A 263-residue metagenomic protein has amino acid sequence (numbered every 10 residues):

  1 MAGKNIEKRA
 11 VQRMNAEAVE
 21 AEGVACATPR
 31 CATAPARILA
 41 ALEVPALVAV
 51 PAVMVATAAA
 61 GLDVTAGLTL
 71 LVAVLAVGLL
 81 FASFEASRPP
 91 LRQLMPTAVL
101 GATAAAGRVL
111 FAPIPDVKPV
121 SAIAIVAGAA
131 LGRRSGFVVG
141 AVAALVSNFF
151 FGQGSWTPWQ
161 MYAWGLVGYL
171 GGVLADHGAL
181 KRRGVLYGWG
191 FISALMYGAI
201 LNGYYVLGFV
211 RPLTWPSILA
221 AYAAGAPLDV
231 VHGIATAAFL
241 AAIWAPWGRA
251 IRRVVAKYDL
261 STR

Functional and structural regions predicted by a protein language model:
M1-T28, L260-R263: Short, intrinsically disordered terminal tails adjacent to the first/last structured region
N15, E22-I125: Hydrophobic transmembrane alpha-helices
C26-A73, T157-A163, Y169, V173-R263: Membrane-embedded alpha-helical hairpins and interfacial helices in multi-pass inner-membrane proteins
G61-D63, L131-G136, G152-W156: Transmembrane helix interruption/hinge and helix-loop junction motifs
L79-A82, V120-G136, L170-A175: Generic transmembrane alpha-helix motif of multi-pass integral membrane proteins
E85-Q93, A129-V139, A179-K181: Membrane-helix interface "capping/anchor" motifs
A98, A102, A106, V126 (+9 more regions): Residue-level signature of the transmembrane alpha-helical core of multi-pass small-molecule transporters
A106-V120, A141-H177: Interfacial aromatic-anchored transmembrane helix boundaries in multi-pass membrane proteins
